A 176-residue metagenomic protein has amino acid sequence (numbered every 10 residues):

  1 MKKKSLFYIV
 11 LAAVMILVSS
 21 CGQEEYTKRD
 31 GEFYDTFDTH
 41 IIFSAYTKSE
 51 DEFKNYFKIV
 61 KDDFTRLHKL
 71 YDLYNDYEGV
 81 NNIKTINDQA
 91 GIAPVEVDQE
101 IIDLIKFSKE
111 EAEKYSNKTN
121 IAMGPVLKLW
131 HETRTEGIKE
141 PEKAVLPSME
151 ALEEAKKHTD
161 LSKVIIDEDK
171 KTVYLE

Functional and structural regions predicted by a protein language model:
M1-F7: Positively charged n-region of N-terminal signal peptides that target proteins for export
S5, L17, C21-E176: A contiguous, well-ordered beta/alpha segment that forms the leading edge of an enzyme domain
I9-L17: Bacterial N-terminal signal peptides
